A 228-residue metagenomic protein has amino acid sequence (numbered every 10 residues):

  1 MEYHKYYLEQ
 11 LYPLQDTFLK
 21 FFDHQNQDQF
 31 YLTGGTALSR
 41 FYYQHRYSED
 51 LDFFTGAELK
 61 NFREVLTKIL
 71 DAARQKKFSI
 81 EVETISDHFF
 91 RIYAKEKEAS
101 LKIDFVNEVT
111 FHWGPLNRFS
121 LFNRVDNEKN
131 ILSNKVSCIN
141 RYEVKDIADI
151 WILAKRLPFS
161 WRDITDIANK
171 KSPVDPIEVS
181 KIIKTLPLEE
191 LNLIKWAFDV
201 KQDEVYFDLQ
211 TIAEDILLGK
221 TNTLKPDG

Functional and structural regions predicted by a protein language model:
M1-G228: Compositionally biased terminal segments of proteins
